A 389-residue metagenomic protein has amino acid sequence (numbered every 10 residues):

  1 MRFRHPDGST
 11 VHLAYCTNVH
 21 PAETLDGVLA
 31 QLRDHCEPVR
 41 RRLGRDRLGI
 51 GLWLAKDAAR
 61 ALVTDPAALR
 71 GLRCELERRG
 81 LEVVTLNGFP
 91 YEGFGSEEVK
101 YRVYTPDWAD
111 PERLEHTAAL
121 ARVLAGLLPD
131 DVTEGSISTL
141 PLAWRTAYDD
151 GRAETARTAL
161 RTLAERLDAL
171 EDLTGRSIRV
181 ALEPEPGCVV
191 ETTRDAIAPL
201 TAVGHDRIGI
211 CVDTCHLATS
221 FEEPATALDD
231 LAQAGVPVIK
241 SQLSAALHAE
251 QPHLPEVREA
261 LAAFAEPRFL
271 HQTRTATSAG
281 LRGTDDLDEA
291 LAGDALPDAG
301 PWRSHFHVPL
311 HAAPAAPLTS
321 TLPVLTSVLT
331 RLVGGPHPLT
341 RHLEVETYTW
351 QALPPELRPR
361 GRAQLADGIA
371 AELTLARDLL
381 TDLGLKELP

Functional and structural regions predicted by a protein language model:
M1-G126, G135, P359-P389: N-terminal pre-domain/capping segments
M1-H5, E97-I210: Active-site acidic/histidine proton-transfer and metal-coordination neighborhood in alpha/beta enzyme cores
V11-N18, D46-L52, V83-G88, T133-T139 (+5 more regions): Hydrophobic faces of well-ordered beta-strands that scaffold small-molecule active sites in alpha/beta enzyme cores
P21-A30, L54-A68, R145, G187-E191 (+3 more regions): Acidic-and-aromatic substrate-binding clefts and catalytic sites of carbohydrate-active enzymes
R41-G44, E75-G80, V123-V132, R166-I178 (+5 more regions): A structural motif corresponding to the C-terminal end of an alpha-helix and its immediate exit/capping segment
P90-V99, S138-A147, C215-F221, Q242-A265 (+2 more regions): Flexible glycine/acidic-rich beta-alpha junction loops that bind and position SAM and/or redox cofactors in anaerobic
R166-D288, A299, V308: Acidic/histidine-rich catalytic cores of soluble enzymes
L287-L385: Flexible, acidic glycine-rich loops studded with aromatic residues
